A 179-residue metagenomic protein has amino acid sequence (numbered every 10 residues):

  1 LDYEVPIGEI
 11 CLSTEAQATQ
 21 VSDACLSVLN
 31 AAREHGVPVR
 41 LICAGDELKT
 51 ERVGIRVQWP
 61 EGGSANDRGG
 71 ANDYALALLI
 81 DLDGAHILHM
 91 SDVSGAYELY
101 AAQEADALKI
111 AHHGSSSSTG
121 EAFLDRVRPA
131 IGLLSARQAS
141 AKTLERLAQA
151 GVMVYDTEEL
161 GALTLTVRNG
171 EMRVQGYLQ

Functional and structural regions predicted by a protein language model:
L1-Q179: Non-globular, low-confidence helical/coil segments that flank catalytic cores
